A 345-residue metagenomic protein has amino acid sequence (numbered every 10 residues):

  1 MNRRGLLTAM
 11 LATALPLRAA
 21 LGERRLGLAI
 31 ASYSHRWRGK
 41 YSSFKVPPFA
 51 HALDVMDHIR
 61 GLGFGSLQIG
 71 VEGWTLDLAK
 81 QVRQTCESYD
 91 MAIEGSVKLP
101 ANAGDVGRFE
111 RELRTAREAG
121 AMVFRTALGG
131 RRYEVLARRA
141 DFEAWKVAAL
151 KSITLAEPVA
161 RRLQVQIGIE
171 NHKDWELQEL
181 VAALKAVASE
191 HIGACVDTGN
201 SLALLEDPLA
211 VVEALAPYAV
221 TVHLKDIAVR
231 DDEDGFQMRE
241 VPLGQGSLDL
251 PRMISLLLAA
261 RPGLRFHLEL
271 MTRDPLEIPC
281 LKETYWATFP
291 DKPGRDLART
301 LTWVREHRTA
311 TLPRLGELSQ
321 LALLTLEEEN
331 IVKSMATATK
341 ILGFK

Functional and structural regions predicted by a protein language model:
N2-V123, K151, S189, P290-K345: N-terminal pre-domain/capping segments
H35-K40, R132-L136, I227-F236, H267-W286 (+1 more regions): Flexible glycine/acidic-rich beta-alpha junction loops that bind and position SAM and/or redox cofactors in anaerobic
F64, A121, A219, P262-G263: A structural motif
Q68-A79, L99-G107, E134, N171-Q178 (+3 more regions): Acidic-and-aromatic substrate-binding clefts and catalytic sites of carbohydrate-active enzymes
L99-E112, G130-W145, E233-R239, L281-E283: Surface-exposed, active-site-proximal loop segments in enzymatic domains
A119-F142, L163-D174: Active-site groove signature of glycoside hydrolases
T154-A260, A338, K345: Acidic/histidine-rich catalytic cores of soluble enzymes
